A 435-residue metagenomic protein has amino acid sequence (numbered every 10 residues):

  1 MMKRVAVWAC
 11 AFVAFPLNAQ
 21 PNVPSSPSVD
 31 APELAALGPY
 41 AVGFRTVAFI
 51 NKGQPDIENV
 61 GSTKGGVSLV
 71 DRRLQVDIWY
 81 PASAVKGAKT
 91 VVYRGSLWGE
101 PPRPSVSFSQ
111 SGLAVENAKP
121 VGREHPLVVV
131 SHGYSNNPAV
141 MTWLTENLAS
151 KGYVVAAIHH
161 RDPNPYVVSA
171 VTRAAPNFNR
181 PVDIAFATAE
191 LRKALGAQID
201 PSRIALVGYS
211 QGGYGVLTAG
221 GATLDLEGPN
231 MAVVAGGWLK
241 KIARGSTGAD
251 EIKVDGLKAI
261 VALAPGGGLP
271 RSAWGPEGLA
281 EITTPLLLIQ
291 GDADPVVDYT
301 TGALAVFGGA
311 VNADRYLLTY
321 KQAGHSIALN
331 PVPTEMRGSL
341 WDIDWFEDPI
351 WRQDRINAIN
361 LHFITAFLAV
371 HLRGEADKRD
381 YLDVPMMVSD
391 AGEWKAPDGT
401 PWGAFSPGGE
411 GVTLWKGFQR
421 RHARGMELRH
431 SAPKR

Functional and structural regions predicted by a protein language model:
P21-S25, V29, G256, A313 (+2 more regions): Alpha/beta-hydrolase-fold serine-hydrolase catalytic core, especially in secreted/extracellular enzymes
P21-V128, T300: Domain-level recognition of soluble alpha/beta enzyme cores, biased toward histidine phosphatases/phosphomutases
Q75-G87, G95-L97, A139-V167, A174 (+4 more regions): Active-site machinery of serine-nucleophile hydrolases
S111-V167, L269-P270, P295-Y299: Short substrate-entry loop that stabilizes the transition state in hydrolases
H132, G208-S210: Conserved alpha/beta-hydrolase "nucleophile elbow" surrounding the catalytic nucleophile
V140, N147, R173-S202, Y214-G220 (+1 more regions): Alpha/beta-hydrolase active-site loop
W274-G275, D298-G308: Short alpha-helix in the alpha/beta-hydrolase fold that links the catalytic acid
I282, L288-Q290, D294: Short beta-strand/loop motif that positions the catalytic acidic residue of the alpha/beta-hydrolase fold
